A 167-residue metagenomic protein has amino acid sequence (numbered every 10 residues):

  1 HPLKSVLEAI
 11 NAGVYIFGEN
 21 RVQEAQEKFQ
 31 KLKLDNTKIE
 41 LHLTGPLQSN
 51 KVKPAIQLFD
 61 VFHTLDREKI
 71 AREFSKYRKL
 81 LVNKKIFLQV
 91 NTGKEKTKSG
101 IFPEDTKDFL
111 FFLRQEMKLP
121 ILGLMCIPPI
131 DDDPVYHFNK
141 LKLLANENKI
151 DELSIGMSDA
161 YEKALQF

Functional and structural regions predicted by a protein language model:
H1-D151, M157-D159, F167: Conserved alpha/beta-domain cores
